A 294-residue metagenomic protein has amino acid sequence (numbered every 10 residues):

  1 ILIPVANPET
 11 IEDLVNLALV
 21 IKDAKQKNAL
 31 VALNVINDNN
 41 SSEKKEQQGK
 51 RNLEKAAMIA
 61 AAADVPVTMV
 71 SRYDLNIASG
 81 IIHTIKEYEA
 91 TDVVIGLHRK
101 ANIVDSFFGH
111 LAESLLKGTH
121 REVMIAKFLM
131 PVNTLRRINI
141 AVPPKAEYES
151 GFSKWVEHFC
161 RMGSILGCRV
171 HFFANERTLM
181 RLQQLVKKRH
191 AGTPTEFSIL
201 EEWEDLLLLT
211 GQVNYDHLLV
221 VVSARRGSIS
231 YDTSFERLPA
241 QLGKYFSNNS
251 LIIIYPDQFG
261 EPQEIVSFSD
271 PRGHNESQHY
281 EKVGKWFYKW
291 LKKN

Functional and structural regions predicted by a protein language model:
I1-V213, L219-S228, Y255-P256: Structured cytosolic domains appended to multi-pass membrane proteins
L14, Y231-T233, Q263-I265: Short conserved micro-motifs at the rims of enzyme active sites and ligand-binding pockets
F108-H110, S234-P239: Charged helix-capping and loop-helix junction motifs
S153, L238-A240, D270-R272: Terminal export/targeting leaders at protein ends
H217-L218, R225, A240-I253: C-terminal functional regions that serve as terminal interaction/effector modules
I254-N294: C-terminal functional extensions of proteins
